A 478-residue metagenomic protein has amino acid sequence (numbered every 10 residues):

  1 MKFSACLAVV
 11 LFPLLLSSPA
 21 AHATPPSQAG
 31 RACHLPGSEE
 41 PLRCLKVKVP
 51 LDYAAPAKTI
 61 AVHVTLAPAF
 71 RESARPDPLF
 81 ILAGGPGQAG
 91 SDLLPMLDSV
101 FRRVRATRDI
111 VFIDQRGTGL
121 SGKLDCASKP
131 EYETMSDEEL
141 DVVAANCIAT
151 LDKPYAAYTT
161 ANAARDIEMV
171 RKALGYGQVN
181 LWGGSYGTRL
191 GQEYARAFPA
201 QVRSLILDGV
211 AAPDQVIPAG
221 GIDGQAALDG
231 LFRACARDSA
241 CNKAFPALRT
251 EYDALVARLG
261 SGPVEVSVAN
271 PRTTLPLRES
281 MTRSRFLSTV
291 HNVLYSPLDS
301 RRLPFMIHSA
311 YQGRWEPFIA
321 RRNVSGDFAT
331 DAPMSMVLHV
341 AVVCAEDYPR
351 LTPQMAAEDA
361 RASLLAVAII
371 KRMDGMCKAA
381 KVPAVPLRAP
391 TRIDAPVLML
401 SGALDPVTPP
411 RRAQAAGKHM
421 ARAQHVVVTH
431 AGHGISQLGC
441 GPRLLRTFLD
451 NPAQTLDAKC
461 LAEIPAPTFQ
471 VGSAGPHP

Functional and structural regions predicted by a protein language model:
M1-A8: Bacterial N-terminal signal peptides that target proteins for export
A8-S17: Bacterial N-terminal signal peptides
S18-A23: Signal peptide processing junction and immediate N-terminal pro/mature segment of secreted/exported proteins
T24-R285, A341-P478: Gly/Pro-rich cap/lid or specificity-loop segments adjacent to the active site
A254-R258, S296, S309-G313, V324-A329 (+1 more regions): A short structural micro-motif
N270-T289, Y295-D299, A329-V337: Structural motif
L294-H308, Q312, P349-Q354, A453: Short helix-capping/linker segments at secondary-structure and domain boundaries
I307, R314-R350: Long, low-complexity segments enriched in small/aliphatic residues
